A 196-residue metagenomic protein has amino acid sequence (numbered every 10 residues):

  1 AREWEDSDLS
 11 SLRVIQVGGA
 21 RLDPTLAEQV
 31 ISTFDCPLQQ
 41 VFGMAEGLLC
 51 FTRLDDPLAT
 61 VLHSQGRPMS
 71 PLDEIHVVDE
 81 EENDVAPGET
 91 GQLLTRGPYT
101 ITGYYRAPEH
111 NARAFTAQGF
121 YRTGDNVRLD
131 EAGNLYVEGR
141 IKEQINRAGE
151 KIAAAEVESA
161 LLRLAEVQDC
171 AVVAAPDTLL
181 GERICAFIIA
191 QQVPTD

Functional and structural regions predicted by a protein language model:
R2-T60, S70-E74, D84: Gly/Ser/Thr-rich phosphate-binding loop
G43, E81, G97, T102-G103 (+2 more regions): AMP-binding/adenylate-forming catalytic core of the ANL superfamily
C50-L54, V78-D79, R96, I189: Short beta-strand-to-turn element immediately C-terminal to the catalytic PLP-Schiff-base lysine in fold type I
L58-Q65, A114: Short, P/G- and charge-enriched loop/turn segments at secondary-structure junctions
V61, H76-L94, E131-A132, P194-D196: Conserved beta-loop-beta connector loops within the AMP-binding
P68-L72, N83-A114, I152: Conserved ATP/PPi-binding loop(s) of AMP-dependent carboxylate-activating enzymes
V78-D79, P87, F115, T123 (+2 more regions): Hydrophobic alpha-helical segments, especially N-terminal targeting/anchoring helices
